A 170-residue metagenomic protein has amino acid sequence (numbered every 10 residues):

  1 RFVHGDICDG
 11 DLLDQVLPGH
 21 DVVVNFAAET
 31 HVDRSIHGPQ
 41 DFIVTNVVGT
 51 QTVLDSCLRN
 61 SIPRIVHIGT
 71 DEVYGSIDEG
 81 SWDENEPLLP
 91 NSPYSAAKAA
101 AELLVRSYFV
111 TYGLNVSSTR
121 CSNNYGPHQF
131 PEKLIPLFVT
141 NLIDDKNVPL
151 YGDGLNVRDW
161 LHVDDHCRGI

Functional and structural regions predicted by a protein language model:
R1, Y112-N115, V139-L150: A short C-terminal helix-loop "cap" of Rossmann-like NAD(P)-dependent dehydrogenase/epimerase domains
F2-V22: Conserved Rossmann-fold cofactor-binding substructure of NAD(P)-dependent oxidoreductases
V3, L13, A28, I43 (+2 more regions): Conserved Rossmann-like nucleotide-binding pocket used by diverse enzymes that bind dinucleotide cofactors
C8, E29-D33: Active-site beta-alpha loop architecture of Rossmann-like, nucleotide-cofactor-dependent enzymes
A27-T30, G69-T70: Conserved NAD(P)H cofactor-binding loop of Rossmann-fold oxidoreductase domains
H37-D55, R59, P63-R64, V73-R120 (+2 more regions): Catalytic helix-loop patch of NAD(P)-dependent Rossmann-fold dehydrogenases
A96, L104, S117-S118, Q129-T140 (+1 more regions): Substrate-positioning beta->alpha
